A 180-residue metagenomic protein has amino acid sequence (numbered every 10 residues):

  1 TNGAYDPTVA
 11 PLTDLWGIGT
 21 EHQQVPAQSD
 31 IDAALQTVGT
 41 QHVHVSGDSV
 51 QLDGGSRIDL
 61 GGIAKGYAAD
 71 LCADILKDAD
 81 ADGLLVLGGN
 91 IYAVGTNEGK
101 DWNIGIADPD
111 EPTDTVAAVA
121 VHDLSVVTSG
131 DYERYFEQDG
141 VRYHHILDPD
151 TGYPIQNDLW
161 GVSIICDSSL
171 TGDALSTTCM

Functional and structural regions predicted by a protein language model:
T1-M180: Mature catalytic core of soluble alpha/beta enzymes
